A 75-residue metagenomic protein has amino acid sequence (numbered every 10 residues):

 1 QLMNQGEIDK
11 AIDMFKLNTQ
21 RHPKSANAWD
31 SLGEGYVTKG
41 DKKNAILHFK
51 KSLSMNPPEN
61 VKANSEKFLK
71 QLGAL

Functional and structural regions predicted by a protein language model:
A28, V61-K62: TPR alpha-solenoid repeat register
S31, N64-F68: Canonical tetratricopeptide repeat
